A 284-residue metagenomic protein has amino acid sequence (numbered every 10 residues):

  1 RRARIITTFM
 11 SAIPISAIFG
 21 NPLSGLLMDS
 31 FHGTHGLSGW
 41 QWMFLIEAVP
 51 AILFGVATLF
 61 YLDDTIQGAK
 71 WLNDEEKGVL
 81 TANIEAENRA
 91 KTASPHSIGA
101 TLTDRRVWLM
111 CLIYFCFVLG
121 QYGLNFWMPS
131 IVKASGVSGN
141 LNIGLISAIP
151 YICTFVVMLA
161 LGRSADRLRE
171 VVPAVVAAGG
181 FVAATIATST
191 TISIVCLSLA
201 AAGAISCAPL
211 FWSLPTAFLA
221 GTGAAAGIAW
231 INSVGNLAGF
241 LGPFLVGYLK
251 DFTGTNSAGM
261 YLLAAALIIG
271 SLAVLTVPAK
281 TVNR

Functional and structural regions predicted by a protein language model:
R1-F9, N140-L141, G221-I231: Loop-to-transmembrane helix entry/capping segments in MFS-fold secondary transporters and related SLC/MFSD carriers
A3-M28, P50-A51, N232-G242: Glycine-rich segments within core transmembrane alpha-helices of 12-TM secondary carriers
A17, F218-T255, L263: A late C-terminal transmembrane helix in Major Facilitator Superfamily
M28, V156-R169, K250: Helix-to-loop junctions at the C-terminal end of transmembrane segments in multipass secondary transporters
D29-A48, Y248-A265: A membrane-interface helix-boundary motif in multi-pass transporters
Q41-F60, M260-T276: Symmetry-related core transmembrane helices of the 12-TM Major Facilitator Superfamily/SLC fold
G99-G162, A208, W212, G242-P243: Extracytoplasmic gate region of multi-pass secondary transporters
V171-L214: C-terminal transmembrane helical hairpin of 12-TM major facilitator-type secondary transporters
